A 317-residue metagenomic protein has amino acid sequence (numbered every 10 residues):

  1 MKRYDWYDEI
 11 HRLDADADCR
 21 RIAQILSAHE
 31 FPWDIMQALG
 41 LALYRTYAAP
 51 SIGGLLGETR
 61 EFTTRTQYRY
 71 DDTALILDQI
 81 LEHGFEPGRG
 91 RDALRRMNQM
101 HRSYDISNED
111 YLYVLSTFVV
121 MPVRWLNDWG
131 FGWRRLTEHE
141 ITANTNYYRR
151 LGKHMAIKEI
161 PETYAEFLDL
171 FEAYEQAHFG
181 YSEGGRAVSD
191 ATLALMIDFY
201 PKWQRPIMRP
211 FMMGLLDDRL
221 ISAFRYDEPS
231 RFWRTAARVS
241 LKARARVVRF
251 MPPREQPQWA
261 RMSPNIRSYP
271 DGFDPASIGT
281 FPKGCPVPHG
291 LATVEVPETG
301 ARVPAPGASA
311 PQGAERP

Functional and structural regions predicted by a protein language model:
M1-P317: Mature, function-bearing regions of proteins
